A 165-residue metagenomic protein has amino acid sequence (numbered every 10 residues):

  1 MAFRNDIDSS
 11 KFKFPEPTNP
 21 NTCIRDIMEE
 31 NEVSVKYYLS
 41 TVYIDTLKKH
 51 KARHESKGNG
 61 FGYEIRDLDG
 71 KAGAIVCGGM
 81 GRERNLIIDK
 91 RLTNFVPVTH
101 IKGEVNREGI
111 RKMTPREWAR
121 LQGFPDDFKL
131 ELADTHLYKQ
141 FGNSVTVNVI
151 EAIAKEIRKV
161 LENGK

Functional and structural regions predicted by a protein language model:
M1-R82, T93: Class I S-adenosyl-L-methionine
N5-I7, G78-R82, D126, T135-H136 (+1 more regions): Short, solvent-exposed loop/turn segments at secondary-structure junctions
R84-I88: Cytochrome P450 core scaffold surrounding the K-helix E-X-X-R motif and the conserved "meander" helix-loop region
D89-P97: Short linear, low-complexity motifs centered on an aromatic residue
V96-L132, L137: FAD-binding beta-loop-beta segment adjacent to the flavin cofactor pocket
I150: Acidic-aromatic/histidine active-site loop/patch
A154-K165: Short, hydrophobic alpha-helical segments
